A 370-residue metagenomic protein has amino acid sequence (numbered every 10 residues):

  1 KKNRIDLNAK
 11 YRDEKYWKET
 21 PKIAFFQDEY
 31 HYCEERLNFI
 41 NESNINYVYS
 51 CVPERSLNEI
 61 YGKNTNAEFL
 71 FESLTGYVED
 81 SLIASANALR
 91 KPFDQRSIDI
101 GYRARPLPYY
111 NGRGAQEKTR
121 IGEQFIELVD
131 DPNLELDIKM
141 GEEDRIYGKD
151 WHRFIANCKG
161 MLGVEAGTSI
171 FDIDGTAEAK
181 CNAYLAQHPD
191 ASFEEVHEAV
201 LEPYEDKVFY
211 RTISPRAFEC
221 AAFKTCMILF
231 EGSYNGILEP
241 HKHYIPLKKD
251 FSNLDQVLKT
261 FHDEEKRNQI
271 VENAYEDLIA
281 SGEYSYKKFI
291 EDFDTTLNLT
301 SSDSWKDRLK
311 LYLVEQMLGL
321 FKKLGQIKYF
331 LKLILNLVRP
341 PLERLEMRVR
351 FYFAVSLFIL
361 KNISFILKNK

Functional and structural regions predicted by a protein language model:
K1-N66, S81-N87: Extended catalytic core of nucleotide-activated donor transferases of GT-like folds
K2, H31-E35, R55-I60, L82 (+9 more regions): Short catalytic/ligand-binding loop motif for oxyanion handling, primarily in non-cytosolic enzymes, centered on
D6-L7, D28-Y32, E143-Y147, F209-I213: Short, glycine/acidic-rich beta->alpha junctions
A9-K15, R36-I40, G122-I126, W151-H152 (+2 more regions): Short amphipathic alpha-helical segments and helix-helix/interface helices
E14-P21, F125-L136, C220-K224: A structural motif corresponding to the C-terminal end of an alpha-helix and its immediate exit/capping segment
A24, R153-E315: Catalytic binding pocket for nucleotide-activated donors in carbohydrate/polymer assembly enzymes
F69-E72, E79-K207, S214, E264: Conserved catalytic-core segment of nucleotide-activated headgroup transferases in glycan assembly
K306-K370: Membrane-proximal basic amphipathic "stem/tether" segments
